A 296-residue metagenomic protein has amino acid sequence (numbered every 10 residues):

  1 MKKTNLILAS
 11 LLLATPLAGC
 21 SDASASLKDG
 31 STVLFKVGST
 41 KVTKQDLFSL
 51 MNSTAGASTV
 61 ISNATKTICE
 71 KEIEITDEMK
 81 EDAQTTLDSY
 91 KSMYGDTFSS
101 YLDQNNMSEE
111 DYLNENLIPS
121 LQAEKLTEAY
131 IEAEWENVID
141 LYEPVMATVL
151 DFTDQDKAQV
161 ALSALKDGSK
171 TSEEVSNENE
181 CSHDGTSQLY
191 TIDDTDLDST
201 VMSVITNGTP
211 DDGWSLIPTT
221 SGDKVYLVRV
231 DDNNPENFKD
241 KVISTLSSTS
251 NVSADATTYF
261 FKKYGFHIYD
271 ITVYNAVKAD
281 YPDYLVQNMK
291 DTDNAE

Functional and structural regions predicted by a protein language model:
M1-N5, G185, Y264: Short, compositionally biased leader-like segments
M1-S24: Sec-dependent N-terminal signal peptides of Gram-positive bacterial secreted proteins and lipoproteins
S21-N116: N-terminal targeting/tethering segments
A25-D29, N52-A55, N106-K157, L197-E296: PPIase-associated folding chaperone regions across multiple families
Q45, S49, S62, K66-K71 (+14 more regions): Solvent-exposed, polar/charged alpha-helical surfaces in well-ordered, non-transmembrane soluble domains, broadly
I75, D140, K170-T171: Extended intrinsically disordered, low-complexity coil regions enriched in Ser, Thr, Gly, Ala and often Pro
L87-Y94, S176, T186-L197, Q287-N288 (+1 more regions): Low-complexity, repetitive regions of proteins mediating host interaction that are extracellular, surface-exposed
A164-M202: Peptidyl-prolyl cis-trans isomerase
